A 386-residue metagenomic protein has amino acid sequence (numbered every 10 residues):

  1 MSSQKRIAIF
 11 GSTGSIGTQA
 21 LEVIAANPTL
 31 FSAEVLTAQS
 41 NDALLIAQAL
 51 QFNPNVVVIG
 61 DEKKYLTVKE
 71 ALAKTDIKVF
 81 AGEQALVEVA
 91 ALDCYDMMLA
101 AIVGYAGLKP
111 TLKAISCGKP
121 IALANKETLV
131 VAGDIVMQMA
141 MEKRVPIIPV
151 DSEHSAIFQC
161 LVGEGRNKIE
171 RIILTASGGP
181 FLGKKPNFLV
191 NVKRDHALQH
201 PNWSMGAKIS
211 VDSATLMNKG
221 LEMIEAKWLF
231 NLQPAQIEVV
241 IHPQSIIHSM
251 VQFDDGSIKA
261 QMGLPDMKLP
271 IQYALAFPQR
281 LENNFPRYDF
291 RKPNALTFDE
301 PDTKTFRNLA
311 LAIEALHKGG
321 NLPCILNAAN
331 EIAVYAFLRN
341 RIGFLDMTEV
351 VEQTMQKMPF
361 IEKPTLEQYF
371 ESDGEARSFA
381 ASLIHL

Functional and structural regions predicted by a protein language model:
M1-L386: Catalytic, metal-anchored helix/loop core of enzyme active sites in primary metabolism
